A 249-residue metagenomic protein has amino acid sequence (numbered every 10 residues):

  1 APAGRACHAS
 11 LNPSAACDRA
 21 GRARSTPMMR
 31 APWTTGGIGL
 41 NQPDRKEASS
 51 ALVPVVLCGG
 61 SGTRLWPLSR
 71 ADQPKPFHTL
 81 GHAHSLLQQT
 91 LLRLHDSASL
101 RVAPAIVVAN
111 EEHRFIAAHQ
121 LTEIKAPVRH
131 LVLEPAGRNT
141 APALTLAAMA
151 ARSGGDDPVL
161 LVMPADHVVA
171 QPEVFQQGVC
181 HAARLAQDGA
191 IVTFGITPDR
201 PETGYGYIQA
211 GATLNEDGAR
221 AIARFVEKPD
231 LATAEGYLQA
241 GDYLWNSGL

Functional and structural regions predicted by a protein language model:
G4, G21, G36-G39: Residue-identity detector for glycine
H8-S10, R24-M28, T34: Short, positively charged and aromatic/hydrophobic N-terminal segments
R30-V56, T63-P164, A170: Conserved N-terminal catalytic core of the sugar/cofactor nucleotidyltransferase
S61-R64, G206: Gly/Ser/Thr-rich beta-alpha loop segments that engage phosphate groups in nucleotides
Q171-L249: Conserved core of the sugar-phosphate nucleotidyltransferase
